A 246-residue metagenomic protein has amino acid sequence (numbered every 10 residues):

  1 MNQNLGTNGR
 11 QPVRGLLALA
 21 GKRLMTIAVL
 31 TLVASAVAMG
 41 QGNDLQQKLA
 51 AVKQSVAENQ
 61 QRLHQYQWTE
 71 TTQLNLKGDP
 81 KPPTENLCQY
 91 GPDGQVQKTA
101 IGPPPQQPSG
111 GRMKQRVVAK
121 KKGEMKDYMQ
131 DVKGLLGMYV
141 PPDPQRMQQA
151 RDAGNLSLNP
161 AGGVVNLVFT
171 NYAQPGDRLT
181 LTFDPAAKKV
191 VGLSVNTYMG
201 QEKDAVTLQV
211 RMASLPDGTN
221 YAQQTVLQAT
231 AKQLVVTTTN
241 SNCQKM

Functional and structural regions predicted by a protein language model:
M1-G21: N-terminal secretory signal peptides that target proteins for export/translocation
N2, N8, T26-I27, G40: Position-driven detector of the extreme protein N-terminus
R23-S35: Bacterial N-terminal signal peptides
G40-R178, A186-V190, M199-V206, T219 (+1 more regions): Structured extracytoplasmic
L193, Q223-T225: Beta-strand-dense domains in secreted/periplasmic systems and polymorphic toxin scaffolds
V195-N196, L208: Composition- and surface-driven signal marking solvent-exposed, interaction-prone regions in large proteins
Q209-S214, N240: Feature captures outer-membrane beta-barrel proteins of Gram-negative bacteria and organelles
